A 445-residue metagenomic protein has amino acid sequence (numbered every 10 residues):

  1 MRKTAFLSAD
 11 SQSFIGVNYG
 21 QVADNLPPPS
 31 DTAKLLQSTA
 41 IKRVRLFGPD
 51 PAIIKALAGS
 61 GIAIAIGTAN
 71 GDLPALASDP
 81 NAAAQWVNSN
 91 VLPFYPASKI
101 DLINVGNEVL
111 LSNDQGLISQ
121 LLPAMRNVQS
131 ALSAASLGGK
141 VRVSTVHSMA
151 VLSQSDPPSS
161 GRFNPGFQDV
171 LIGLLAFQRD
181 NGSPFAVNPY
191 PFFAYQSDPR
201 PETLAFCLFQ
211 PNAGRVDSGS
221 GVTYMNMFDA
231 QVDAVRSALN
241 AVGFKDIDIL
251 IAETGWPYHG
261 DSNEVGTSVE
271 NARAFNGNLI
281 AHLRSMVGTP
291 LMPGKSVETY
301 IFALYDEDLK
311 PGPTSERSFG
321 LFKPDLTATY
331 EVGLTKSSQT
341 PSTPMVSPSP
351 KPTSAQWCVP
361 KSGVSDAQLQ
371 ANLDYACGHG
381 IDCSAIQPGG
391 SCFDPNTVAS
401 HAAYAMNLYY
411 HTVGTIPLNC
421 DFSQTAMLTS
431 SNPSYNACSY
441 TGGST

Functional and structural regions predicted by a protein language model:
M1-R43, P352: Boundary/entry segment of secreted carbohydrate-active catalytic domains
F14-P27, L76-A77, S160-N164, W357-S365: Active-site mouth loops of central-metabolism enzymes
I15-Y19, K42-L46, I62-T68, D101-V105 (+4 more regions): Hydrophobic faces of well-ordered beta-strands that scaffold small-molecule active sites in alpha/beta enzyme cores
G20-L36, P80-P93, Q168-I172, Q368-N372: Short, acidic/polar
A23-P27, K42-K55, D72-A83, L111-S112 (+4 more regions): Acidic-and-aromatic substrate-binding clefts and catalytic sites of carbohydrate-active enzymes
L35-L36, A56-L57, F94, Q178 (+1 more regions): Generic structural signal for hydrophobic
I53-G166, I251: Substrate-binding cleft of extracellular glycoside hydrolase catalytic domains
M125-S130, A135-T145, L152, S160-L408 (+4 more regions): Substrate-binding and catalytic surfaces of secreted/luminal carbohydrate-active proteins
